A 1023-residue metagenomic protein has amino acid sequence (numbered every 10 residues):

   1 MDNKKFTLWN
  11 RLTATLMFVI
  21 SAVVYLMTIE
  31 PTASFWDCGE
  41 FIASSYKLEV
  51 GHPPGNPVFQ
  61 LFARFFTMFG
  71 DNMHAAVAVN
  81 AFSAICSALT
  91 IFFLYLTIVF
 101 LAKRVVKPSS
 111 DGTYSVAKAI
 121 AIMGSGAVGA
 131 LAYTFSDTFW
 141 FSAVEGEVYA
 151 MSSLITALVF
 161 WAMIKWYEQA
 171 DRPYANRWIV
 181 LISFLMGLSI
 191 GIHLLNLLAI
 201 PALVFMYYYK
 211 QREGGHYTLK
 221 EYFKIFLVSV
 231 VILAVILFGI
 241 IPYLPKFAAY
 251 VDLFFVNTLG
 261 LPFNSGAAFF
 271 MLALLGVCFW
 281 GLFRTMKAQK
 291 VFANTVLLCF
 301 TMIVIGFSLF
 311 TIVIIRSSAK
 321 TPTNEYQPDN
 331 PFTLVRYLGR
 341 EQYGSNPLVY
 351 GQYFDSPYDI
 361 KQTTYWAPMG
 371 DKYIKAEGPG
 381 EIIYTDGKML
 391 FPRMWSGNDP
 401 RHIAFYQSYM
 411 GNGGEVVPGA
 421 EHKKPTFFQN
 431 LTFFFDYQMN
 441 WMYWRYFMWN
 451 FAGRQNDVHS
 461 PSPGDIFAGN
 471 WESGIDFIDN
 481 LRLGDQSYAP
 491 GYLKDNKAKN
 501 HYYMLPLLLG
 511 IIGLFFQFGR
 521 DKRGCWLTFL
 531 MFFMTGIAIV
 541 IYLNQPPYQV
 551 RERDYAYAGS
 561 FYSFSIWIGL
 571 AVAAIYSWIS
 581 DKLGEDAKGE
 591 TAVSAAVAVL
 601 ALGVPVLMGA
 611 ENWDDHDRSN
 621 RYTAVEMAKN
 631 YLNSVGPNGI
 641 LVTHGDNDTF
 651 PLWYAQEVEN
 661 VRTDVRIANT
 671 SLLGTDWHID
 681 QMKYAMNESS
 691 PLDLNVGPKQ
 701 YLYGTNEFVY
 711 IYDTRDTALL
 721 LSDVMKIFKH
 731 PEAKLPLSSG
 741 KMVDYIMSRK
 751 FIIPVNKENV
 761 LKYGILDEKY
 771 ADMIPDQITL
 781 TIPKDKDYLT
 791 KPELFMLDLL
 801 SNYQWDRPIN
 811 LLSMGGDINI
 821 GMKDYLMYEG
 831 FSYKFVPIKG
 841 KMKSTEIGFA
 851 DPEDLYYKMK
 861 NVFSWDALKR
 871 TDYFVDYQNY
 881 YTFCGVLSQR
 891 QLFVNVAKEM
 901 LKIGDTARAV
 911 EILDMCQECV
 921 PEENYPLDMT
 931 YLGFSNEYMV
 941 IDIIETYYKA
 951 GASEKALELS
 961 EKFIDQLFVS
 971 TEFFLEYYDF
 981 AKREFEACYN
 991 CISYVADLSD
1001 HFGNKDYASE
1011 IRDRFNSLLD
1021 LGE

Functional and structural regions predicted by a protein language model:
M1-V24, S115-A127, F270-I305: Start-transfer (signal-anchor) and selected internal transmembrane alpha helices of multi-pass inner/ER membrane
W9-T13, D71-F82, T113-V128, Y174-W178 (+3 more regions): Membrane-interface starts of transmembrane alpha-helices
S21-T32, R454: Alpha-helical transmembrane segments of multi-pass membrane proteins
I29-F41, G51-A63, H74, N324-Y326 (+2 more regions): Extracytoplasmic catalytic/substrate-binding loops of multi-pass membrane glycan-assembly enzymes
S45-H74, S83-I85, F92, G484: Short hydrophobic/aromatic helix or loop-helix immediately within or flanking a transmembrane segment in polytopic
P57, D71-F92, L96, S110 (+9 more regions): Loop-to-helix entry region of an early transmembrane alpha helix in multi-pass inner-membrane enzymes
V99-K107, F139, V144-S153, L158-I182 (+3 more regions): ER/secretory pathway lumenal C-terminal domains and tails of membrane proteins involved in glycoprotein biogenesis
G126-T134, M186: Short helix- or helix-capping micro-motifs that position conserved polar/aromatic residues at function-defining sites
